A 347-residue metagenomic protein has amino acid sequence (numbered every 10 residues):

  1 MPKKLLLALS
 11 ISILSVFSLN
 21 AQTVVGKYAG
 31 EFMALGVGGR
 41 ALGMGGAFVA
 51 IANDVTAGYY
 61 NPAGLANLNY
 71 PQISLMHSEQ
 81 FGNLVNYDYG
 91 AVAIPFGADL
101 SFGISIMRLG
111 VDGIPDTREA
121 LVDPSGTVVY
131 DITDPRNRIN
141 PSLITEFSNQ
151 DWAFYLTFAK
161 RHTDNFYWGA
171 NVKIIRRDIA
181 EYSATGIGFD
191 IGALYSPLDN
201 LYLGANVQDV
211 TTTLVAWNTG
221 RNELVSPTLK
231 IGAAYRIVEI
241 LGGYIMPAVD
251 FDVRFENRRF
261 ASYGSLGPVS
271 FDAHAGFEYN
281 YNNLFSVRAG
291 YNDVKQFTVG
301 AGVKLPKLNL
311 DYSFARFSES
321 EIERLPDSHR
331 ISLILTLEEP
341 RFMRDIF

Functional and structural regions predicted by a protein language model:
M1-L9: Bacterial N-terminal signal peptides that target proteins for export
A8-V16: Bacterial N-terminal signal peptides
F17-A21: Sec/Tat signal peptide C-region and signal peptidase I cleavage site
Q22-F347: Subset of outer-membrane beta-barrel
